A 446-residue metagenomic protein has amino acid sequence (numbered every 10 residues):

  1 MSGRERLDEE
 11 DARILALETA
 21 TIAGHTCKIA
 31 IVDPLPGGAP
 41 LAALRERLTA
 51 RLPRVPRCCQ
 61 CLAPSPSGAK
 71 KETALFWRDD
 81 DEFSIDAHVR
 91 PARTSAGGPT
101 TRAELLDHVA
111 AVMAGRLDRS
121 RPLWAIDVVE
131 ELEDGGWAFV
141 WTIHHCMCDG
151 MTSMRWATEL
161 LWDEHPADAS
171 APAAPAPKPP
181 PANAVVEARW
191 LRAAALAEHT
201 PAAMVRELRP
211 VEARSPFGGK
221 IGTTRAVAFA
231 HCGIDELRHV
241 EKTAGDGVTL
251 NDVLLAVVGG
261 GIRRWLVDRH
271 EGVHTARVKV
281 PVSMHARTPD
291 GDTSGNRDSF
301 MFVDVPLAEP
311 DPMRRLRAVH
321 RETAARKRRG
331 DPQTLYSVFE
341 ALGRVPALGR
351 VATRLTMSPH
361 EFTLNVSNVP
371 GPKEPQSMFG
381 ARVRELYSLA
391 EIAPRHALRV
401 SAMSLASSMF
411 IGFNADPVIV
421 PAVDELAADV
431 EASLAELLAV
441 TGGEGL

Functional and structural regions predicted by a protein language model:
M1-E10, I29-H396, V400-E431, A435-L446: Soluble acyl-CoA-dependent acyltransferase catalytic core bearing the H(X)4D motif
R13-L17: Intrinsically disordered, low-complexity linker and terminal regions at domain boundaries
A20-T26: TRNA-binding/sensing appendages of the translation machinery
